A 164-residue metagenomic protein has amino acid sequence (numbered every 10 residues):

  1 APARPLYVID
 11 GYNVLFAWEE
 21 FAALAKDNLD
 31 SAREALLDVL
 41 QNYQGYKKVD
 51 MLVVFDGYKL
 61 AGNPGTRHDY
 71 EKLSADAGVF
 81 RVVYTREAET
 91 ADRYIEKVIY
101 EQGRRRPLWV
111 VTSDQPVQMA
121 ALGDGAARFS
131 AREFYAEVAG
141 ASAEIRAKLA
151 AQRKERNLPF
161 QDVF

Functional and structural regions predicted by a protein language model:
A1-I9, V14-F164: Nuclease catalytic cores that cleave nucleic-acid phosphodiester bonds, predominantly acidic two-metal-ion
